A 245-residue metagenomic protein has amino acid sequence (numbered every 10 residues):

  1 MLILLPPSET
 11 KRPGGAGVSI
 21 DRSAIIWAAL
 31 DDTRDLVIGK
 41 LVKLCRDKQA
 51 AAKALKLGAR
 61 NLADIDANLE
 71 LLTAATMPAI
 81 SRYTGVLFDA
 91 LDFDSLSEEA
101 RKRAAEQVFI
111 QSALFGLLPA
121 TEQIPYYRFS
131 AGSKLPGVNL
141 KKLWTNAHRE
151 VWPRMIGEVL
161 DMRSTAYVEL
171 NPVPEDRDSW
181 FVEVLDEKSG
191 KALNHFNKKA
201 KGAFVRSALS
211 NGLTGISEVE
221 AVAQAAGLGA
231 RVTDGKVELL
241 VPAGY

Functional and structural regions predicted by a protein language model:
M1-N61: N-terminal "assembly arms/tails" that initiate or stabilize quaternary assembly in self-assembling proteins
G14, N61-I65, G227-R231: Short, solvent-exposed polar/charged micro-motifs at secondary-structure junctions
A16, A67-E70, A90, E183 (+1 more regions): Generic signal for short, ordered secondary-structure residues within or immediately flanking folded domains
D21, V37, D47-K48, G58-N61 (+6 more regions): Serine/threonine-rich low-complexity intrinsically disordered regions
V37, L41, A51, I65-N68 (+3 more regions): Generic structural signal of hydrophobic/aromatic residues within well-ordered alpha-helices of folded domains
A52-Y126: A glycine-rich, hydrophobic loop/mini-helix early in the fold
F93-Y245: Internal, well-folded beta-alpha domain core
